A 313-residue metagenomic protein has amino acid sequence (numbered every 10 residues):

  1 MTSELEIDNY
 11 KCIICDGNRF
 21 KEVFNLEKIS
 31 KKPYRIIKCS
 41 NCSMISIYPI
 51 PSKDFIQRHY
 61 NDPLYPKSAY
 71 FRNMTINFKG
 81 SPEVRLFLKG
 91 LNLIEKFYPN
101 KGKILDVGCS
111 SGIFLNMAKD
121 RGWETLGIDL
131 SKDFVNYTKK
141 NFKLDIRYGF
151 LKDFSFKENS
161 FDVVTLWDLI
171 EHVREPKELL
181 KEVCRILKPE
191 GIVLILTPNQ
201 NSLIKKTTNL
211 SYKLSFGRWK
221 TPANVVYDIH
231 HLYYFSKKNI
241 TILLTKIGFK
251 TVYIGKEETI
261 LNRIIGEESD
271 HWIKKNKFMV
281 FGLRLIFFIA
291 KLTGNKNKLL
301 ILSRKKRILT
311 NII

Functional and structural regions predicted by a protein language model:
M1-N159, V163-W167, K177-L180, K256-E257 (+4 more regions): Conserved N-terminal segment of class I S-adenosyl-L-methionine
L166, R174-I186, I192-R307: S-adenosyl-L-methionine-dependent methyltransferase catalytic module, highlighting the catalytic core
E171: Active-site beta-alpha loop architecture of Rossmann-like, nucleotide-cofactor-dependent enzymes
